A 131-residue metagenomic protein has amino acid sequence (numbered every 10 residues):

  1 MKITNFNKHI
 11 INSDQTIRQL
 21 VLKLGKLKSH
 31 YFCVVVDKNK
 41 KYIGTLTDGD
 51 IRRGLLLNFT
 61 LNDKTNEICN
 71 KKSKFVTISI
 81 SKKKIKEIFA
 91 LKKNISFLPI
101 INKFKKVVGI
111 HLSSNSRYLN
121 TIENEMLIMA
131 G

Functional and structural regions predicted by a protein language model:
M1-H9, D63-S73, M126-I128: Bateman (tandem CBS) regulatory domains
H9-S29, V36-D37, L55, F75-I95 (+1 more regions): The conserved cystathionine-beta-synthase
Q15, L46, D63, I80 (+1 more regions): Short beta-to-alpha loop/turn elements within the nucleotide-binding domains of ABC transporters
S29, V34, K41-L56, P99 (+1 more regions): Short beta->alpha transition motifs characteristic of CBS
L56-L57, N70: Phosphate-coordinating loops and pocket residues in cytosolic domains that bind phosphorylated ligands
T65-S79, I100-K103, V107-G109, R117-Y118: Non-catalytic interface/linker regions that flank or bridge core catalytic/transmembrane domains
S114-G131: N-terminal nucleotide-binding beta1-loop-alpha1 segment
